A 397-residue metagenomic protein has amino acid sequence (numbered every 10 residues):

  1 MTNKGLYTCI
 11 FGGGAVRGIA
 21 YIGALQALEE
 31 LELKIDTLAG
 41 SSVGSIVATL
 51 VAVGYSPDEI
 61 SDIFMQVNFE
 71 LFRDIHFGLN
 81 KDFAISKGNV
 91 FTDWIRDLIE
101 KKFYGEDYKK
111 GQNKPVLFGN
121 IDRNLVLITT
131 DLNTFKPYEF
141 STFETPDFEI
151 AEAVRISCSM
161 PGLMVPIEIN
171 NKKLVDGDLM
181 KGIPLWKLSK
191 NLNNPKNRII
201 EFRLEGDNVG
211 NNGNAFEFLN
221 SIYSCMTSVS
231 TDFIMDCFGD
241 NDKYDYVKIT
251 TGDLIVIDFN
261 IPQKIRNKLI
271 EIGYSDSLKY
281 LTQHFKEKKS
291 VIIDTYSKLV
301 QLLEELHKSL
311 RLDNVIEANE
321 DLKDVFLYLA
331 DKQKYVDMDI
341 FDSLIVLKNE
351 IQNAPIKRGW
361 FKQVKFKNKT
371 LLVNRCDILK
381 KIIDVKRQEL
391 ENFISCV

Functional and structural regions predicted by a protein language model:
M1-S41, T49-V397: Patatin-like phospholipase
S45: Catalytic nucleophile loop
